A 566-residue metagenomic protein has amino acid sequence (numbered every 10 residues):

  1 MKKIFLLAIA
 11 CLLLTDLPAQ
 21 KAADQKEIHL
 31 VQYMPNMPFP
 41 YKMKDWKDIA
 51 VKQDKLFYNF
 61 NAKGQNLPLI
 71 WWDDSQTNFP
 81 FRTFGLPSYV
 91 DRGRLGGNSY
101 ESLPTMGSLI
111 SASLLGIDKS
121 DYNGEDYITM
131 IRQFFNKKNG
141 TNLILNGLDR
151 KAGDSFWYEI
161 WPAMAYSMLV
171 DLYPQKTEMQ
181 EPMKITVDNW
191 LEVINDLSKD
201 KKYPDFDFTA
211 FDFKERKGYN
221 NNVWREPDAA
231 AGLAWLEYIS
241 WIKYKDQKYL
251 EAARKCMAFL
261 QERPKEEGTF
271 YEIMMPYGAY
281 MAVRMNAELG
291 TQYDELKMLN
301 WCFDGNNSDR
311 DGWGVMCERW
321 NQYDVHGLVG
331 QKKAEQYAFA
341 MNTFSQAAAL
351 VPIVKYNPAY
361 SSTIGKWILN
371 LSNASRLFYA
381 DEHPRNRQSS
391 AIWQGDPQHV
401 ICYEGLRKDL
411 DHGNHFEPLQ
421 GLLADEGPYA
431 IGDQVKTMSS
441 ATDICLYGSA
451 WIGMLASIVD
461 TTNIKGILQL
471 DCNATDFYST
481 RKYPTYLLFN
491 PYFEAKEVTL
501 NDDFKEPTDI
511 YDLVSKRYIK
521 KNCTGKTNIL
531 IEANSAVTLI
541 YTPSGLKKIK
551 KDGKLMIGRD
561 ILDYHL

Functional and structural regions predicted by a protein language model:
I4-L13: Sec-dependent N-terminal signal peptides
Q20-D149, K176-T209: Low-complexity, Ser/Thr/Pro/Gly-enriched N-terminal "stalk/linker" regions
Y33-K42, P104-D121, W161-E178, N221-W224 (+4 more regions): Well-ordered alpha-helical scaffold segments within catalytic/enzyme domains
D73, T77-T105, N142-I160, E215-A229 (+5 more regions): Solvent-exposed loop and edge beta-strand segments that line ligand/cofactor-binding and catalytic clefts
P174-K248, R254-K255, F259-R263, Y280 (+2 more regions): Active-site lining segments of carbohydrate-active enzymes
G427, I431-K505: Carbohydrate-binding surface patches
D503-Y518: Solvent-exposed beta-hairpin/edge-strand motifs
N522-L566: C-terminal beta-strand-rich structural cap/linker in extracellular carbohydrate-active enzymes
